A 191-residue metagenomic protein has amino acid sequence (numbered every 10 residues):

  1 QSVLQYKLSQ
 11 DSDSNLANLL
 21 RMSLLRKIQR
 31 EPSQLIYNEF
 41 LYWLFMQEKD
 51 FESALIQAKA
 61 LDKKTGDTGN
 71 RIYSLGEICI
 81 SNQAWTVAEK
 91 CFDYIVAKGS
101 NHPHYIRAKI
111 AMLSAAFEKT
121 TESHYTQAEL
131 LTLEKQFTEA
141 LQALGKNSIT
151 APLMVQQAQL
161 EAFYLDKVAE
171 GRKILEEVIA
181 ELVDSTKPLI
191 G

Functional and structural regions predicted by a protein language model:
Q1-G191: Acidic, polar-rich low-complexity tracts and alpha-helical solenoid repeat scaffolds
